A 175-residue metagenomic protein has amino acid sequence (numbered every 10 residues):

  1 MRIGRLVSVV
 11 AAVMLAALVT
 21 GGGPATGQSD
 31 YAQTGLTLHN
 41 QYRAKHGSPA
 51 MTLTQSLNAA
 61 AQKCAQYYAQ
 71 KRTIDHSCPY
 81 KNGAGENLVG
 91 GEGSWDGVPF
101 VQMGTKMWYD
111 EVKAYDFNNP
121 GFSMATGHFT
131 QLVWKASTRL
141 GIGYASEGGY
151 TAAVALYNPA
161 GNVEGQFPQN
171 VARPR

Functional and structural regions predicted by a protein language model:
M1-V10: Bacterial N-terminal signal peptides that target proteins for export
V9-L18: Bacterial N-terminal signal peptides
A17-Q28: C-terminal region of N-terminal signal peptides and the immediate post-cleavage residues of exported proteins
T26-D30, E92-W95: Conserved, non-catalytic sequence blocks in retroelement Pol enzymes and Pol-derived host proteins
Q28-G85: Short, well-ordered surface patches within globular domains
N40, Q62-Q66, V89, T105-Y109 (+1 more regions): Non-transmembrane alpha-helical segments in soluble domains of secreted/periplasmic/extracellular proteins
G85-E92: Well-structured core secondary-structure elements of compact alpha/beta domains
G97-R175: Disulfide-stabilized extracellular recognition modules
